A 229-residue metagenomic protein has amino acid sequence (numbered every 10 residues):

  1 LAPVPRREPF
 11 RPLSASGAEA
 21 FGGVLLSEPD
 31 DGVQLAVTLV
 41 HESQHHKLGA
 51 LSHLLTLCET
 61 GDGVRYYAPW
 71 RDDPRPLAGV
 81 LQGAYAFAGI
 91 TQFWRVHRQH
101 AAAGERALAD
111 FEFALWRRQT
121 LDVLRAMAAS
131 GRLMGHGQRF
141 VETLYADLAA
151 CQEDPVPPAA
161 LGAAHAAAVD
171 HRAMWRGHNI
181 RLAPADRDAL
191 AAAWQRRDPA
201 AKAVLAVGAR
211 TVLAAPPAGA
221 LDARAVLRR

Functional and structural regions predicted by a protein language model:
L1-E19, E28-G32: Auxiliary, metal-adjacent structural segments of Zn-dependent hydrolase domains
G17-E19, P29-T38, H46-A78, V207-A220: Post-HEXXH active-site segment of zinc metalloproteases
H41: Active-site-proximal cofactor/substrate-binding loop regions of enzyme domains
L55-G61, Q99-F113: Short, glycine/acidic-rich hinge or "gate" loops at secondary-structure transitions that mediate conformational
P69-L77, L81-Q82, G89-T91, T120: Extended charged low-complexity segments that act as oligomerization/scaffolding linkers
G89-R98, M127-A128: Well-ordered alpha-helical scaffold segments within catalytic/enzyme domains
A109-R229: Long, compositionally biased intrinsically disordered regions
